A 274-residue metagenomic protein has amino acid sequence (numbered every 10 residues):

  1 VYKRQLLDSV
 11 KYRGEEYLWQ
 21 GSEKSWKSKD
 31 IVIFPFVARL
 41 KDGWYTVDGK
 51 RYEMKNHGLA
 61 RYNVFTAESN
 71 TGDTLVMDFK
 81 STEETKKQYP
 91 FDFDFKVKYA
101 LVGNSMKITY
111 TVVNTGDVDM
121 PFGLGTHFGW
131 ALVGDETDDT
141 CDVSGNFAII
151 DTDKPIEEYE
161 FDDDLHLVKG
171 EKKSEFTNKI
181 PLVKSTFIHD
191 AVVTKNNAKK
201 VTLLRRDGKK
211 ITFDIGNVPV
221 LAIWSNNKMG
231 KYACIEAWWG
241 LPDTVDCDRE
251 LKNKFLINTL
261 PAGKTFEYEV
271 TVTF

Functional and structural regions predicted by a protein language model:
V1-Y2: Short, small-residue-biased leader/transition segments that mark boundaries at the very start of proteins
Y12, Y52, H57-S69, T177-F255: Acidic/His-leaning functional-site neighborhoods
S25-T46, L256-I257: Short acidic, Pro/Gly- and aromatic-enriched capping/linker segments at domain boundaries
Y45-G49, N258-F274: Short Pro-Gly-centered flexible turn/kink motifs
K50-G103: Extended, loop-rich substrate-binding clefts of extracytoplasmic carbohydrate-active enzymes
Y110-G116, S225: Asparagine-centered strand-capping/turn motif at beta-strand->loop junctions
G129-G216: Active-site/ligand-binding surface loops and adjacent short beta/alpha elements that line catalytic pockets across
